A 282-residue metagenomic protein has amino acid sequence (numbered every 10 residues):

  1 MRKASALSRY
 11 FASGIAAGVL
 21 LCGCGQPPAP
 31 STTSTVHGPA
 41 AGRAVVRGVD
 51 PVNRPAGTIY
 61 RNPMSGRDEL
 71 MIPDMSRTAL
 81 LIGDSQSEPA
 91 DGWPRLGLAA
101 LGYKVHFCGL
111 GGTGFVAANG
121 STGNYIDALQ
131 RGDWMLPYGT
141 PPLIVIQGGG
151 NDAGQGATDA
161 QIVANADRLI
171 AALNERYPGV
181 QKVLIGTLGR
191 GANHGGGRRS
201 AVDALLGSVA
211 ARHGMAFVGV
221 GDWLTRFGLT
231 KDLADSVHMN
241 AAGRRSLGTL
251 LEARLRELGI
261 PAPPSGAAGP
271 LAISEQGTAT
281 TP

Functional and structural regions predicted by a protein language model:
M1-I82, Q86-E88, R256-P282: N-terminal secretory targeting modules
P73-I82, Q86-A164: Conserved SGNH/GDSL esterase-like catalytic core that processes O-acyl groups on lipids and polysaccharides
Q86, G97, L101, V145-G148 (+5 more regions): Sec/Tat-exported extracytoplasmic proteins
C108-L110, I185, V220-W223: Conserved beta-strand termini and adjacent loop/short-helix elements that scaffold enzyme active sites in alpha/beta
Q147-N151, A172-A201: Active-site segments of SGNH/GDSL-like serine hydrolases that catalyze O-acetyl group transfer/hydrolysis on lipids
A166-A171, D203: Generic structural signal for well-ordered alpha-helices, preferentially at hydrophobic/aromatic core positions
R190-P282: Catalytic His-Asp segment of secreted/periplasmic serine-dependent ester chemistry enzymes
